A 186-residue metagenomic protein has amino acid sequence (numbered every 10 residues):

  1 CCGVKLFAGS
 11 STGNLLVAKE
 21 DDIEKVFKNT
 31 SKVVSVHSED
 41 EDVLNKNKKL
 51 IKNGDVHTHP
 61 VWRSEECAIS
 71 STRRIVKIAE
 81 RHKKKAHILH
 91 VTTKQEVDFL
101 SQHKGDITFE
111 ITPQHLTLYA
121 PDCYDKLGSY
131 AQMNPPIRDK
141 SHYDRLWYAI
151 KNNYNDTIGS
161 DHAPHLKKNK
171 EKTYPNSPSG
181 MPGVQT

Functional and structural regions predicted by a protein language model:
C2-L6, G13-I158: Histidine/acidic residue-rich metal-binding segments in metalloenzymes
S10-S11, H165: A short, flexible beta-alpha/helix-coil linker loop
V56-T58, E171-Y174: Glycine/charged-rich beta-loop-alpha catalytic/anionic-binding loops adjacent to active sites
A68, N176-T186: Gly/Ser/Thr-rich active-site loops/lids in small-molecule metabolic enzymes that frequently grip phosphoryl groups
L100-S101, K170-K172: Short amphipathic alpha-helical segments
A131, K172-S177: Short beta-alpha connecting loops at secondary-structure transitions that line or flank enzyme active sites
S160-K167, G183-T186: Active-site anion/phosphate-binding pocket segments in diverse small-molecule metabolic enzymes
